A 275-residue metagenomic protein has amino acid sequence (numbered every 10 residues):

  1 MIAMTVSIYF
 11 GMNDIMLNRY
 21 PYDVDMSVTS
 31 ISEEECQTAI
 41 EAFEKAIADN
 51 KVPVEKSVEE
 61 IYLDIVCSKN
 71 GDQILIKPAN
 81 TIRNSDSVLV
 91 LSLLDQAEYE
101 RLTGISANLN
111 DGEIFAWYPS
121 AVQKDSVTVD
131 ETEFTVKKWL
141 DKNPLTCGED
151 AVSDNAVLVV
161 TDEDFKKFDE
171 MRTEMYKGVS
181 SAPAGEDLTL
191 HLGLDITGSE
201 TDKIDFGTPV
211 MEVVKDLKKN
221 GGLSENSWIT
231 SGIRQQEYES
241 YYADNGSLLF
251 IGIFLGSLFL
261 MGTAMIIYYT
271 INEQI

Functional and structural regions predicted by a protein language model:
M1-F10: Short, strongly hydrophobic transmembrane alpha-helices
F10-M261: Basic-flanked hydrophobic alpha-helices used for secretion and membrane insertion
F259-I275: A hydrophobic alpha-helix feature that marks transmembrane segments and, especially, their cytosolic C-terminal ends
